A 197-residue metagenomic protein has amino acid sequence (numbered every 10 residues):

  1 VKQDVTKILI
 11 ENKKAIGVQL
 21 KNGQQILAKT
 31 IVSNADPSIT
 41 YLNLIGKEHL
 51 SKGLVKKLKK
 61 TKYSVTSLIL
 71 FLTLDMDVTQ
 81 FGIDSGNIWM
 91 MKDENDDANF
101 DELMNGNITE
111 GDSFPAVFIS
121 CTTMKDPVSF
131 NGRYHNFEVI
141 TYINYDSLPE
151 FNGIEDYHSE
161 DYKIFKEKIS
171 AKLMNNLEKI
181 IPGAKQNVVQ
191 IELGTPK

Functional and structural regions predicted by a protein language model:
V1-Q3: Short loop/edge segments at beta-strand edges and connector loops that shape dinucleotide/nucleotide cofactor-binding
T6-N131: Mid-domain catalytic core of redox enzymes that form a hydrophobic substrate pocket/lid adjacent to a catalytic redox
M76-P196: C-terminal segments that line or cap access tunnels to active or ligand-binding sites in enzymes and enzyme-associated
